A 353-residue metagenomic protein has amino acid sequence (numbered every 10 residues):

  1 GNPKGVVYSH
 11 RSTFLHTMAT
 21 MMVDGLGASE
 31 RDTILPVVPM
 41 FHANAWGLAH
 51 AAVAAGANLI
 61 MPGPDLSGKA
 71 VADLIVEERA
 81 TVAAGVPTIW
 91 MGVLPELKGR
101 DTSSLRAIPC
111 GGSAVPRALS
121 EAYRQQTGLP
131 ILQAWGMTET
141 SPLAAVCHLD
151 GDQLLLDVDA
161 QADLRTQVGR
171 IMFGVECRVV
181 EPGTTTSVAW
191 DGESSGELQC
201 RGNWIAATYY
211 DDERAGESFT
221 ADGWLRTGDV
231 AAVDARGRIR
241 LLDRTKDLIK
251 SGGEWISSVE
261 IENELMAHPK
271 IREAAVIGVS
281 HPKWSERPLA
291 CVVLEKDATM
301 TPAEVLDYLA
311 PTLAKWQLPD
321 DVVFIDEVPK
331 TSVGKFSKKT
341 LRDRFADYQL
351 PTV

Functional and structural regions predicted by a protein language model:
G1-L15: Conserved AMP-binding A3 loop
G5-V7, P36, N58-D65, L132: Short beta-strand->loop structural element characteristic of the AMP-binding/adenylate-forming
T13, T33-L35, I60, T81-G85 (+2 more regions): Conserved helix-loop-beta element of the AMP-binding
F14-T33, A43-T81, E96: Conserved AMP-binding/adenylation subdomain of ANL enzymes
A57, I108, V115-A134, T138-I239 (+3 more regions): Conserved AMP-binding/adenylate-forming
E78-A80, R100-T102, L149-Q153, V292: Short, hinge-like loop/turn segments at secondary-structure boundaries
A83, G202, A207-T208, G216-E217 (+4 more regions): AMP-binding/adenylate-forming catalytic core of the ANL superfamily
D343-V353: Acidic/polar alpha-helix N-cap and adjacent early helical turns within long charge-rich amphipathic helices/linkers
